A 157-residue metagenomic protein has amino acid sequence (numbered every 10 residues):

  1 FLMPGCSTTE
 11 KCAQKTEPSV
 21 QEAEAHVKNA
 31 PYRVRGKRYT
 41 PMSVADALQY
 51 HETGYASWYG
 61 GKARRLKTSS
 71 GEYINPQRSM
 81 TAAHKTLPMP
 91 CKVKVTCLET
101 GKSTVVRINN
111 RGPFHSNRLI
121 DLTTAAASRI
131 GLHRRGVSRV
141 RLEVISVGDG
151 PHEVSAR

Functional and structural regions predicted by a protein language model:
C6-R157: Secreted/periplasmic proteins
